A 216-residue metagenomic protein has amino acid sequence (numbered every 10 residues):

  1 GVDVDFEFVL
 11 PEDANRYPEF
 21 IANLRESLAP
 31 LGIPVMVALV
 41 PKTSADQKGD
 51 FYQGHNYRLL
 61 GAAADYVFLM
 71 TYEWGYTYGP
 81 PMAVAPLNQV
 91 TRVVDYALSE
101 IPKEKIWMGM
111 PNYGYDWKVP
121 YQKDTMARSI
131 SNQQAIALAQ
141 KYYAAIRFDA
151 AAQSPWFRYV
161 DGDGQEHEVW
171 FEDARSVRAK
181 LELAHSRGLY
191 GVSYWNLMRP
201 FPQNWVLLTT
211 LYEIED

Functional and structural regions predicted by a protein language model:
G1-P11, M70, V192-Y194: Short acidic catalytic loops
V4, M108, A184: Terminal peptide-recognition signature
F6, G75, G79, V160-G164: Short, conserved helix/loop micro-motifs enriched in His/Cys and acidic residues
F6-E19, R199-T210: Glycine-rich, proline-tolerant flexible connector loops at the mouths of alpha/beta enzymes
D13-K141: Substrate-binding surface in catalytic domains of secreted glycosidases
G49-L60, E172-H185: Short, acidic/polar
M110-K180, T209-D216: Glycan-binding loop/region signatures in secreted carbohydrate-active enzymes
S176-D216: Acidic/aromatic/glycine-rich contiguous surface patches that form carbohydrate-binding/processing clefts and analogous
